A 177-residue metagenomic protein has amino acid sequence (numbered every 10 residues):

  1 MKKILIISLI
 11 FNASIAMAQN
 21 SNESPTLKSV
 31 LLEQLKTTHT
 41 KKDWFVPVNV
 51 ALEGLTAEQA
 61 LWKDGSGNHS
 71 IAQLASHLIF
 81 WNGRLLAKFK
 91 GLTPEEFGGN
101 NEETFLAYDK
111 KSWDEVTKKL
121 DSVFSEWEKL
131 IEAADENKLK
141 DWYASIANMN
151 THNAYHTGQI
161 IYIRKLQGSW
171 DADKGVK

Functional and structural regions predicted by a protein language model:
M1-E23: Bacterial Sec-dependent N-terminal signal peptides
I6, I10, G54-A57, A133-E136: Secondary-structure boundary motif
I10, G54, H77-F80, S122: Residues within well-ordered alpha-helical secondary structure of globular protein domains
Q19-T37: Extreme N-terminal tail/first-helix region
S24, K36-K41, F45, N49-L52 (+2 more regions): Short, contiguous alpha-helical
N49, E53-A57, S125-E128, E132: Amphipathic, well-packed alpha-helical segments that form the structural scaffold of globular domains
T104-N137, A144-A147: Acidic/histidine-rich alpha-helical segments that form the ligand environment of transition-metal centers
